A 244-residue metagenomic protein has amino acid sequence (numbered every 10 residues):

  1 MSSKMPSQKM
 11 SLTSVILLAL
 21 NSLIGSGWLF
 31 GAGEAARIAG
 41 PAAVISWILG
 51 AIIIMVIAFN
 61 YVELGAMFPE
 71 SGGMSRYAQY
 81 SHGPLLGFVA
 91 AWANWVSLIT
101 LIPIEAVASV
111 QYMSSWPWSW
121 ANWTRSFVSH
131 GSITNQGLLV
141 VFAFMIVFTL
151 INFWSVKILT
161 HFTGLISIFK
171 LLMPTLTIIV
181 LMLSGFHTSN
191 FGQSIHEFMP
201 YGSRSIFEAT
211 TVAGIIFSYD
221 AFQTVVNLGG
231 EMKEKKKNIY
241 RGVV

Functional and structural regions predicted by a protein language model:
M1-A32, A36-P41, I48, M55-F59 (+2 more regions): Membrane-interface "cap" regions at the ends of multi-pass membrane proteins
S2-S7, V44, A121-Q136, L165-V244: Helix-loop-helix junctions that connect adjacent transmembrane segments in multi-pass membrane transporters
K9-A19, G83-S97, V140-F144, G202-I215: Select transmembrane alpha-helical segments in multipass membrane proteins
I16-L17, A43-I48, F88, L138-A143 (+2 more regions): Hydrophobic alpha-helical transmembrane segments
E34-I38, S46, M55-M145, L150-F153: Hydrophobic transmembrane alpha-helices that form the core helical bundles of multi-pass secondary transporters
A51-I53, F144-N152, L172-M182: Hydrophobic core segments of alpha-helical transmembrane domains in multi-pass membrane transport and ion-translocation
A66, G73-Y80, G87, H161-G164 (+1 more regions): Short amphipathic alpha-helical coupling elements at transmembrane boundaries
